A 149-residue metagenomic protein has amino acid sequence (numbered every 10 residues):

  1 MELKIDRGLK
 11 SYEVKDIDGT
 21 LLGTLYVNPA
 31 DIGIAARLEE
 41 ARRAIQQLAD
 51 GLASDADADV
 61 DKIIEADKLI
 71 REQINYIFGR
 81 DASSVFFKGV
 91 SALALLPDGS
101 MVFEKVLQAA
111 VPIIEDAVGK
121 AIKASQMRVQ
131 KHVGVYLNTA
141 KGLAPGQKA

Functional and structural regions predicted by a protein language model:
M1-V60: Short N-terminal mixed-charge amphipathic segments
L22-T24, I63-A66, M101-L107: Glycine-rich, flexible loop segments associated with nucleotide phosphate handling
A53-I64, G89, L93: Short, surface-exposed loop/turn segments at secondary-structure junctions
A66-R71, A110: Short amphipathic alpha-helical coiled-coil/interface segments
D81-A149: C-terminal charged interaction modules
